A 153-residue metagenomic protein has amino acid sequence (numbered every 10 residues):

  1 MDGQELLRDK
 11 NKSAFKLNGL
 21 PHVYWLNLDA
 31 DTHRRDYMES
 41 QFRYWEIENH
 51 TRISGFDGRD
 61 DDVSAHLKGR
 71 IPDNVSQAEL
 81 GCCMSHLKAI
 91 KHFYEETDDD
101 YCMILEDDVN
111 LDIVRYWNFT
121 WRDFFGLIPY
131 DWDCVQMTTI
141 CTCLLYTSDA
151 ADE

Functional and structural regions predicted by a protein language model:
M1-L105, V109-S148: An acidic/histidine-cluster motif and surrounding catalytic segment that typifies divalent-metal-assisted enzyme active
D149-E153: A short, hydrophobic C-terminal helix/tail in secreted or cell-surface proteins
